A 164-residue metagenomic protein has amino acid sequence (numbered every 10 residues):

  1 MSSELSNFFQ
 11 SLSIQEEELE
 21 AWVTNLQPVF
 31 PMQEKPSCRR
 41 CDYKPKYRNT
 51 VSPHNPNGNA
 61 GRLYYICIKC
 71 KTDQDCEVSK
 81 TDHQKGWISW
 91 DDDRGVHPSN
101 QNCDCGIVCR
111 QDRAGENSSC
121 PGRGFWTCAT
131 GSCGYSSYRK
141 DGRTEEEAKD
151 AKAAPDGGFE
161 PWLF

Functional and structural regions predicted by a protein language model:
S2-F164: Intrinsically disordered, low-complexity linker/tail regions enriched in polar/charged residues
